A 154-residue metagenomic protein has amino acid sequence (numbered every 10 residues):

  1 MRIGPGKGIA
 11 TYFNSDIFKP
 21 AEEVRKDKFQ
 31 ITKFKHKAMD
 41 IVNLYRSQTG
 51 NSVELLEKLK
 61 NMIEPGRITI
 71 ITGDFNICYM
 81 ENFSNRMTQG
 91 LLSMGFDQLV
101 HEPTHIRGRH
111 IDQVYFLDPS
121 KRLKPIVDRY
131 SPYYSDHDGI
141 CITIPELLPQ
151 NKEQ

Functional and structural regions predicted by a protein language model:
M1-T69, N76-N82, R86-D97, E102-R107: Short phosphate/oxyanion-binding micro-motifs
G6-K7, R109-H110, S135-H137: Short, solvent-exposed loop/turn segments at the edges of secondary structure
I9, F29-K33, D112, Y130 (+1 more regions): Short, acidic/polar N-cap/turn motifs at the starts of alpha helices
T11-F13, K33-K35, V114-F116, C141-P145: Short, well-ordered beta-strand micro-motif
T69, C78, P119-Q154: Surface polyanion/phosphate-binding segment centered on an Asp-His-Pro turn
D74-N76, D112, H137: Acidic active-site catalytic centers that drive phospho-/nucleotidyl reactions and related ester hydrolyses
I106-I111, F116-S120, I126-V127: Short, conserved micro-motifs composed of acidic
